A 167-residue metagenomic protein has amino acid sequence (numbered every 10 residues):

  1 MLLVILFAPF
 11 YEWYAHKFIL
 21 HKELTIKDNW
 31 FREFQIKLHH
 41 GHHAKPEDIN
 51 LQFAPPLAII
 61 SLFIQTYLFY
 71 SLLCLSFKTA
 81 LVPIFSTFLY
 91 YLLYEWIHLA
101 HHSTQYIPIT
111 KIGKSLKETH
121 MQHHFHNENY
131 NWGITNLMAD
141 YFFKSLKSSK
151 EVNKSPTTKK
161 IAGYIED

Functional and structural regions predicted by a protein language model:
M1-Q35: Early transmembrane hairpin module of multi-pass membrane proteins
L2-F10, Y14, S61, Q65 (+1 more regions): Hydrophobic, lipid-facing residues on alpha-helical transmembrane segments of integral membrane proteins
F18, K22-D28, H40-Q52, L73-L75 (+2 more regions): Cytosolic/stromal cytosol-facing helical appendages immediately following the last transmembrane segment
Q35, H39-H42, T66: A general structural signal for well-ordered alpha-helical packing
L51-S71: Core segments of transmembrane alpha-helices that mediate helix-helix packing or line hydrophobic substrate/ligand
